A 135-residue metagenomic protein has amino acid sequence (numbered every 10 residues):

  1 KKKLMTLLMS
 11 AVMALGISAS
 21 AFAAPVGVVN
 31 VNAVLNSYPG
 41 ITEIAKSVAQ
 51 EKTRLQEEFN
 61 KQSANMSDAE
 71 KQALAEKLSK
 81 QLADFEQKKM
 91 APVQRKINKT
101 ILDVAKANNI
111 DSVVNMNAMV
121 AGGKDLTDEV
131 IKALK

Functional and structural regions predicted by a protein language model:
K1-L8: Bacterial N-terminal signal peptides that target proteins for export
M9-G16: Bacterial N-terminal signal peptides
M13, A24, A121: Short, flexible active-site loop motifs that bind/organize anionic cofactors or intermediates
I17-A23: Sec/Tat signal peptide C-region and signal peptidase I cleavage site
A23-N117: Amphipathic alpha-helical segments
G122-L134: Short, low-complexity, Pro/Ser/Thr/Gly-rich segments in the mature regions of secreted, periplasmic
